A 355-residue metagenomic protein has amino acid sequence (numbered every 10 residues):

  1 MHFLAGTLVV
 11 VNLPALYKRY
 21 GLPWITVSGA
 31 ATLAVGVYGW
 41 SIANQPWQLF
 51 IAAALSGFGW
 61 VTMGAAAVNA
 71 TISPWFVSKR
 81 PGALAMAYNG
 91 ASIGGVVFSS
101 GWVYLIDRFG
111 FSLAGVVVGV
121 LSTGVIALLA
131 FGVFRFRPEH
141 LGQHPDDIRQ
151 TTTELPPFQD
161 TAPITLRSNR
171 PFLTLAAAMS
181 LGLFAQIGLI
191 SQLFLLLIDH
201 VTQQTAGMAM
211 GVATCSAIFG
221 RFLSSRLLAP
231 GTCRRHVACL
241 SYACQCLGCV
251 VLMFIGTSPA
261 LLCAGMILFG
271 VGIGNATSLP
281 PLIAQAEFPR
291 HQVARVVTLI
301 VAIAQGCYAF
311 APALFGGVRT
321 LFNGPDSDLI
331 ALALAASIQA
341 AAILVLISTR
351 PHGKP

Functional and structural regions predicted by a protein language model:
L8-G21, R221-C233, R319-T320: Helix-to-loop junctions at the C-terminal end of transmembrane segments in multipass secondary transporters
L8-P46: Conserved MFS/SLC helix-loop-helix module at the cytosolic interface between two early adjacent transmembrane helices
L16-Y17, V97, G101-F109, L197-I198 (+2 more regions): Interfacial helix-cap and linker-helix signal at transmembrane-aqueous boundaries of multi-pass secondary transporters
A54-N89, P289: Cytoplasmic helix-loop-helix junction between adjacent transmembrane helices in 12-TM secondary transporters
A91-P138: Helix-loop-helix hairpin linking two adjacent transmembrane segments in secondary transporters
G95, I273, E287-N323: A late C-terminal transmembrane helix in Major Facilitator Superfamily
R167-S225: Extracytoplasmic gate region of multi-pass secondary transporters
A213-T214, T232-I283: C-terminal transmembrane helical hairpin of 12-TM major facilitator-type secondary transporters
